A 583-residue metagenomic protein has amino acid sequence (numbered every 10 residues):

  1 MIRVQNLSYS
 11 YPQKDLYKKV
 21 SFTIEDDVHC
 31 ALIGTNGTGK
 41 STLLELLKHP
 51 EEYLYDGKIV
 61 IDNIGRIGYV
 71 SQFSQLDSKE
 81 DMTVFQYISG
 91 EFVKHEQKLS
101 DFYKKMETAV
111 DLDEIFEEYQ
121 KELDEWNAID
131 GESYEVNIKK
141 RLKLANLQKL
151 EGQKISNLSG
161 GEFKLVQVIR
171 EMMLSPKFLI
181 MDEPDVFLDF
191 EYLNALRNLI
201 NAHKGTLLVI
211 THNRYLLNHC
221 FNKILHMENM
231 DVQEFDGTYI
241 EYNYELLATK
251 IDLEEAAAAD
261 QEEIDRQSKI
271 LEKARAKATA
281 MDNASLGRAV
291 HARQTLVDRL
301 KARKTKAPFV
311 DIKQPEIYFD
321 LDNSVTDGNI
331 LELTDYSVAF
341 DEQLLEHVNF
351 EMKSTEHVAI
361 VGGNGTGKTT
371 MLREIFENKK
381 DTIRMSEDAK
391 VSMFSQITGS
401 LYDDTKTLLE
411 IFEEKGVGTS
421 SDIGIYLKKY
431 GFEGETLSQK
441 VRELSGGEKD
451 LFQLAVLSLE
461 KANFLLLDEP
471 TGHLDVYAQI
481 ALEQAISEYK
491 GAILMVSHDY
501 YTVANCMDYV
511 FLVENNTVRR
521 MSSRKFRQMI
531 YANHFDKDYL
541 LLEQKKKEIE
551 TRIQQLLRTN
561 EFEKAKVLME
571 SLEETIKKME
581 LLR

Functional and structural regions predicted by a protein language model:
M1-L253, V325-R583: ABC ATP-binding cassette signature C-motif
I115-F116, S285-Q294: Glycine-rich, flexible loop segments associated with nucleotide phosphate handling
L246-A274, V290-K304: Intracellular alpha-helical coupling/juxtamembrane segments of multi-pass membrane proteins
R275-G287: Short intracellular "coupling" helices and adjacent cytoplasmic loop segments at the cytosolic face of multi-pass
V290, K306-N323: Amphipathic heptad-repeat alpha-helical coiled-coil/stalk segments that mediate oligomerization, filament/stalk
L300-D311, R384: Proline-centered turn/helix-capping motifs that create local helix->coil transitions or kinks
